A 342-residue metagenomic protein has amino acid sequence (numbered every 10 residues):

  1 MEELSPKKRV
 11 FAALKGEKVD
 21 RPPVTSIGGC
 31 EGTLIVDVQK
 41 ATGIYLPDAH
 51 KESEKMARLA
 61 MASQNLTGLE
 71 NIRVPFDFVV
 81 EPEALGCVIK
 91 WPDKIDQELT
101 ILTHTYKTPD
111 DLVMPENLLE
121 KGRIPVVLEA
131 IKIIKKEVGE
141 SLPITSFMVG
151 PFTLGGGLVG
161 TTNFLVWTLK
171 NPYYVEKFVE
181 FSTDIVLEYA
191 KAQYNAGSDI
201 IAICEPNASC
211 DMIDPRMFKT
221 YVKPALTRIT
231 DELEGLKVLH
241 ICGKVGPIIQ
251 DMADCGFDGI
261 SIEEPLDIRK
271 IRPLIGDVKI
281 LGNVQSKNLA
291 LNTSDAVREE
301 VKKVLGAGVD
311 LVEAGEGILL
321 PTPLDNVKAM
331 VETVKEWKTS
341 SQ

Functional and structural regions predicted by a protein language model:
M1-L34, D96-E98, N117-Q342: Active-site loop segments of alpha/beta catalytic cores
E31, V36-L66: Active-site-flanking structural segment that lines cofactor/substrate pockets
V36-V38, L85-C87, G157-V159: Short aromatic-enriched loop/helix-cap "lid" or pocket-rim segments at secondary-structure transitions that line
V38-H50, D110-E120, A253: Short, basic, glycine/proline-bearing loop/turn elements
A49-E52, F76, C242: Active-site nucleophile and cofactor-binding loops and adjacent substrate-binding regions of central metabolic enzymes
G68-N71, F257-G259: Alpha-to-beta junction loops
E70-F76, F147: Internal helix-loop-helix
V74-N117, S141: A contiguous, low-structure linker/loop signature
